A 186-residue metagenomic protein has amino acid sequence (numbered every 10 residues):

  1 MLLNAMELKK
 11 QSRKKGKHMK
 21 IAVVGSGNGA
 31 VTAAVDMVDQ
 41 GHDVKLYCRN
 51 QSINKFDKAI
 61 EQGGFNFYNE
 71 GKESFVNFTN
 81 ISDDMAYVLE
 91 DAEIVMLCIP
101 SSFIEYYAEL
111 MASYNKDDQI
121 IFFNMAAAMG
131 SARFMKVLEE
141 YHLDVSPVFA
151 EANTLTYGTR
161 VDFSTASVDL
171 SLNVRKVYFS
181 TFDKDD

Functional and structural regions predicted by a protein language model:
R13-E70: NAD(P)+-binding Rossmann beta1-loop-alpha1 motif at the extreme N-terminus of oxidoreductases
H18, G41, A92, K116-D118 (+2 more regions): A general structural motif
G25, C48, I99, M125 (+1 more regions): Short beta-strand/turn micro-motifs composed of small residues that flank or help shape donor/cofactor-binding pockets
E70-I81, L143-V148: A short helix-to-beta-strand connector/capping loop
S74-N115, F122: Rossmann-like NAD(P)-binding element
S101-S164: Rossmann-like NAD(P)(H) cofactor-binding subdomain of soluble oxidoreductases
F163-D186: Internal alpha-helical scaffold of NAD(P)-dependent oxidoreductase catalytic cores
